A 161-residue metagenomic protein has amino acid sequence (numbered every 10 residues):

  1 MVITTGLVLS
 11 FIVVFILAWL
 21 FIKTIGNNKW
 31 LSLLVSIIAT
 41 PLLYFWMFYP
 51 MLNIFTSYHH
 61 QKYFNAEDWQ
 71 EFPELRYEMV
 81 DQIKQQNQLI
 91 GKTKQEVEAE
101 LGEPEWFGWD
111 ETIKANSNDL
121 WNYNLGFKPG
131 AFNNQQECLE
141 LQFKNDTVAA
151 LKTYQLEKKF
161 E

Functional and structural regions predicted by a protein language model:
V2-E161: Residues within mature, well-folded domains
